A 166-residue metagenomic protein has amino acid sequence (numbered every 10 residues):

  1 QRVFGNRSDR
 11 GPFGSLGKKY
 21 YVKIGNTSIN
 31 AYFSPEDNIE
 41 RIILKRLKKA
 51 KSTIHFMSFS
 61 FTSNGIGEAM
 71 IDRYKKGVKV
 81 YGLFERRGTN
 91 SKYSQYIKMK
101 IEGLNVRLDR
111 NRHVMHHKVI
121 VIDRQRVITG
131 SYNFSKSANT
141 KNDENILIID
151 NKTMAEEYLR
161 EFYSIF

Functional and structural regions predicted by a protein language model:
Q1-S15, S63-F166: PLD/PLD-like phosphodiesterase catalytic module centered on the HKD motif
S15-G82, V106, R112: PLD-like (HKD) phosphodiesterase/transphosphatidyltransferase domain
